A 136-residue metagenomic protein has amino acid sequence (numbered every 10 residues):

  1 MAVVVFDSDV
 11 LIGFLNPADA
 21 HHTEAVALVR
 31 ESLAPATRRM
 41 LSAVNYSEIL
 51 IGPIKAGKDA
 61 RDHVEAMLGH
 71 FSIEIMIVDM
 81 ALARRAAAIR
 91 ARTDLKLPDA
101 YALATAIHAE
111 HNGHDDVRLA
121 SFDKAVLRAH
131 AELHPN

Functional and structural regions predicted by a protein language model:
M1-A2, K55, R61-M76, L127-N136: Extended low-complexity acidic/polar segments
M1-M40, P53-A66, D115: Short, well-structured N-terminal submotif of metal-dependent ribonuclease cores
M1-V3, L103-N136: Acidic, PIN/NYN-like endoribonuclease modules and their adjacent C-terminal/linker elements
F6, L41, I77, L97-A100 (+1 more regions): Short beta-strand scaffold positions
V10, N45, L82, A102 (+1 more regions): Alpha-helix capping/helix-boundary segments
F14, I75, L119: Conserved SAM-binding loop
P17, F71-R92: Acidic catalytic patch
